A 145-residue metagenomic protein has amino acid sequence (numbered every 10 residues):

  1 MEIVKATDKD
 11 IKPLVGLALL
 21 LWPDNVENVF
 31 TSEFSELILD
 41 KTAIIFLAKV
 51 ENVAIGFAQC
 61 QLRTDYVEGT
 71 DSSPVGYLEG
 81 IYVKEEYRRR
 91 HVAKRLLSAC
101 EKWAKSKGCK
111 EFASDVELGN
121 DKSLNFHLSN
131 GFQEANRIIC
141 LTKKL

Functional and structural regions predicted by a protein language model:
M1-L14: A short beta-loop-alpha structural element at the N-terminal edge of CoA-dependent acyl/N-acetyltransferase catalytic
I11, V15-V29: Helix-loop element at the rim of GNAT/NAT acetyltransferase active sites that forms part of the acceptor-substrate
V26-K49, Q59: Active-site rim helix/loop that mediates acceptor-substrate recognition in acyltransferases
L47, V53-L62, Y77, Y82: Conserved beta-strand in the GNAT
D71-E85, I139: Conserved acetyl-CoA binding element of GNAT-fold acetyltransferases
V83, R89-K102, S129: Conserved acetyl-CoA-binding loop-helix of GNAT-fold acetyltransferases
K94, S106, L118-N136: Conserved active-site alpha-helix within GNAT-family acetyltransferase domains
L97, A104-V116: Conserved GNAT acetyl-CoA-binding A-motif
